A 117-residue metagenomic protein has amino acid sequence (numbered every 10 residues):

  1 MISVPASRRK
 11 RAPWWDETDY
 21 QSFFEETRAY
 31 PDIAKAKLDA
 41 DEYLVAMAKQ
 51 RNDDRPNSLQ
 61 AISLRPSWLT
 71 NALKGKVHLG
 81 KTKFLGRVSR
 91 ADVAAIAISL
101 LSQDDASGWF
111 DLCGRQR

Functional and structural regions predicted by a protein language model:
M1-A34, N52-D53: Conserved Rossmann-fold NAD(P)-dependent oxidoreductase catalytic core, especially the SDR/UDP-sugar
S3-V4, R65-S67, G114-R115: Short, well-ordered beta-to-alpha junction loops that form the rim of enzyme active sites and present histidine/acidic
R11, A72-V77, L101-G108: Glycine/proline-rich active-site loop of Rossmann-fold NAD(P)-dependent oxidoreductases
E17-T18, G80-T82: Short, hinge-like loop/turn segments at secondary-structure boundaries
F23-T27, D39-L73, V77: Conserved beta-loop-beta element that borders a ligand/cofactor-binding pocket
R28-P31, K81-V88: Glycine-rich "substrate-gating" loop/helix at the edge of Rossmann-like oxidoreductase active sites
D32-A36, S89-D92: Soluble or luminal CAZymes and related metallo-dependent hydrolases
F84-R117: Mid/C-terminal beta-alpha module of Rossmann-like enzyme folds, strongest in SDR-family dehydrogenases/epimerases
